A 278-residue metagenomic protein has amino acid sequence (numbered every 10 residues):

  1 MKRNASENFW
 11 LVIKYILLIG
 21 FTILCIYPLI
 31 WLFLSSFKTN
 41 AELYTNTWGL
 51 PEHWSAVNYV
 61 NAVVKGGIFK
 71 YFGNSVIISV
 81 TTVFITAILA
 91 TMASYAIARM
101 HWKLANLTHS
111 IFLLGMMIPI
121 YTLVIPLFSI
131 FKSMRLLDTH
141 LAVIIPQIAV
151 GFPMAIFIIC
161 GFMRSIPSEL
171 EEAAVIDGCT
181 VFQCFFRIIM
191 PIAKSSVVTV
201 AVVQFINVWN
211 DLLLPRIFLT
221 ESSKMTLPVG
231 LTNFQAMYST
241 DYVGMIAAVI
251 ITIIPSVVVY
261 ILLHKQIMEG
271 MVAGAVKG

Functional and structural regions predicted by a protein language model:
K2-G278: A structural signal for multi-pass alpha-helical bundles of membrane permease subunits that mediate small-molecule
